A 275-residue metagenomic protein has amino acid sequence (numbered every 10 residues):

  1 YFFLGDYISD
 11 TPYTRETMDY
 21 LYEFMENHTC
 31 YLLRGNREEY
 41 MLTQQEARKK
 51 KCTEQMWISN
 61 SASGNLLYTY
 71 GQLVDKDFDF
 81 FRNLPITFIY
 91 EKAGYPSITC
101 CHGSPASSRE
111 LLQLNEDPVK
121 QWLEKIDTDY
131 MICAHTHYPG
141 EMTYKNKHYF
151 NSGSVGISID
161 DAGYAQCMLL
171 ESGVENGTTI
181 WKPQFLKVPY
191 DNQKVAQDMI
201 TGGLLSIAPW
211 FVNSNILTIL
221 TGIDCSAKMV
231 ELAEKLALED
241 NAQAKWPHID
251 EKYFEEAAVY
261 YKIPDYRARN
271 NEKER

Functional and structural regions predicted by a protein language model:
Y1, C30-Y31, S97, Y130 (+2 more regions): Residue-level marker of motif borders
Y1, D6, L21, G35-N36 (+5 more regions): Divalent metal-coordination and catalytic microenvironments
Y1-T69: Core catalytic region of metal-dependent phosphoesterases/phosphodiesterases, especially metallo-beta-lactamase-like
D10, Y40-L42, A106, P139 (+2 more regions): General alpha-helical segment detector with a strong preference for membrane-spanning helices and helix-boundary regions
Q45, P85, M199: Short, flexible helix/strand-to-coil boundary loops that buttress conserved ligand/catalytic motifs in alpha/beta
N60-N65, T69-V195, I249, F254: Acidic, His/Gly-enriched loop-helix segments that form or flank divalent-metal centers in metallo-dependent hydrolases
Y144-S152, G156-R275: Acidic, His/Gly-rich catalytic cores of divalent-metal-dependent hydrolytic chemistry
